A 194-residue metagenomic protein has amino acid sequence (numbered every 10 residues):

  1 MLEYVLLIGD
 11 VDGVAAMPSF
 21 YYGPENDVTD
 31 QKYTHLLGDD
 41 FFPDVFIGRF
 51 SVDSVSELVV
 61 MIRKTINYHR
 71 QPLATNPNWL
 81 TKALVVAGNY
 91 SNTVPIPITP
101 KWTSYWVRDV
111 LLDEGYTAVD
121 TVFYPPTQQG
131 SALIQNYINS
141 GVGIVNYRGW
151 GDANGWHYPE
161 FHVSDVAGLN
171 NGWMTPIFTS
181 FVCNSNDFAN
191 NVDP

Functional and structural regions predicted by a protein language model:
M1-P194: Cysteine-dependent hydrolase recognition
